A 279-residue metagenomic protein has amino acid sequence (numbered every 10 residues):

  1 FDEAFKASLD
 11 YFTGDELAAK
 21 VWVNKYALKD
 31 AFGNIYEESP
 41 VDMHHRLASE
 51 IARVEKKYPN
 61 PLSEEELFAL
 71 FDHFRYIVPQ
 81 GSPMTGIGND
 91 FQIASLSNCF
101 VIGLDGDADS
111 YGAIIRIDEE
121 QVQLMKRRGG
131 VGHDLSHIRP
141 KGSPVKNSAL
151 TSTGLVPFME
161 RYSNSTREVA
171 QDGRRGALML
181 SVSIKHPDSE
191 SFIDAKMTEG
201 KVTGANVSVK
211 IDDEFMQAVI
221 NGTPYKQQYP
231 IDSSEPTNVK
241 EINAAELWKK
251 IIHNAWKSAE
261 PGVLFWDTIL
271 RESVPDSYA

Functional and structural regions predicted by a protein language model:
F1-A279: Extended catalytic cores of very large enzyme megasubunits
